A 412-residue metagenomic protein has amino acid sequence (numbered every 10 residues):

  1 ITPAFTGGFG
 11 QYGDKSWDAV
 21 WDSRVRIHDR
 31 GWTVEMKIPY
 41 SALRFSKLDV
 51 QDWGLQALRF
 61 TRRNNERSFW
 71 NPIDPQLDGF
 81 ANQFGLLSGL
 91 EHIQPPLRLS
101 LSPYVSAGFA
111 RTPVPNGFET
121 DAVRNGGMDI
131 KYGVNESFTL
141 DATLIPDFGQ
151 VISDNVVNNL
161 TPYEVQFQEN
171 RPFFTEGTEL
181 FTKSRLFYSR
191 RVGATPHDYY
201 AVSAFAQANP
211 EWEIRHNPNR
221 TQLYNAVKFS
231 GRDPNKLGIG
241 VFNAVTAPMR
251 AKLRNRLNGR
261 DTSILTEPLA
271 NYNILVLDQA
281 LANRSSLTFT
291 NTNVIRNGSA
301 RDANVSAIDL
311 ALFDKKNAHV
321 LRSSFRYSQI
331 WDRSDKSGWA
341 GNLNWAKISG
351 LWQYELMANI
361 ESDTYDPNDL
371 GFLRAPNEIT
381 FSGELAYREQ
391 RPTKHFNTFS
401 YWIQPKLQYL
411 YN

Functional and structural regions predicted by a protein language model:
I1-D278, T288-F289: Structural preference for beta-rich elements and adjacent junctions enriched in aromatics
E35, D129, K228, V276-D278 (+3 more regions): Outer-membrane beta-barrel architecture
Y40, R59-T61, A107-R111, P146-Q150 (+8 more regions): Transmembrane beta-strands of outer-membrane beta-barrel pores
L43-Q51, E91-R98, S137, K236 (+4 more regions): Short loop/turn motifs that connect adjacent beta-strands in outer-membrane beta-barrel proteins
L101-P103, L140-A142, I239-V241, L287-F289 (+3 more regions): Transmembrane beta-strands of outer-membrane beta-barrel proteins
G117-A122, T161-V165, N217-T221, I264-L269 (+6 more regions): Replace "Gram-negative outer membrane beta-barrel proteins" with "bacterial and organellar outer membrane beta-barrel
Q222-Y224, S230, A303, K316 (+1 more regions): Exposed, low-structure sequence patches enriched in small/polar residues
P248-A251, R256-L343: Beta-propeller domains
